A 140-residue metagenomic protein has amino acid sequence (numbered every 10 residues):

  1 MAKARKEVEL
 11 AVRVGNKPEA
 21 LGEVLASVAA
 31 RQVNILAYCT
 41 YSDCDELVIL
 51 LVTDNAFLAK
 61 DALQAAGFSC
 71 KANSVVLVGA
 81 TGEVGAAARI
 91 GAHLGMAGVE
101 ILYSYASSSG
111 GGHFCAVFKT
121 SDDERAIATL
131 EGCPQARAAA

Functional and structural regions predicted by a protein language model:
M1-A140: A conserved regulatory-domain signal marking ACT and ACT-like small-molecule sensing domains and adjacent regulatory
